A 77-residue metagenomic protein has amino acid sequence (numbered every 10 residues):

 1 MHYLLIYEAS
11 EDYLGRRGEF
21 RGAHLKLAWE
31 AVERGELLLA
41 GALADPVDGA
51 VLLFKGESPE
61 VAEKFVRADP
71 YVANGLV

Functional and structural regions predicted by a protein language model:
M1-V77: Conserved, structured core segments of small domains
